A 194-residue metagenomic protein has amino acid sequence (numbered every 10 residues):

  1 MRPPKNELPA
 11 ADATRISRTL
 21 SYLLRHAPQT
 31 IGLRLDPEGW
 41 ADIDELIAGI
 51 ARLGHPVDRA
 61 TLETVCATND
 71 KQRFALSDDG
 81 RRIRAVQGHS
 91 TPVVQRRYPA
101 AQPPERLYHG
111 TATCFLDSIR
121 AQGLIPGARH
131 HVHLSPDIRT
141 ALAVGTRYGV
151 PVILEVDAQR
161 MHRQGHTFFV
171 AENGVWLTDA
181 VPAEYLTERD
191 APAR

Functional and structural regions predicted by a protein language model:
M1-R194: Eukaryotic, polar/proline-rich low-complexity intrinsically disordered regions
